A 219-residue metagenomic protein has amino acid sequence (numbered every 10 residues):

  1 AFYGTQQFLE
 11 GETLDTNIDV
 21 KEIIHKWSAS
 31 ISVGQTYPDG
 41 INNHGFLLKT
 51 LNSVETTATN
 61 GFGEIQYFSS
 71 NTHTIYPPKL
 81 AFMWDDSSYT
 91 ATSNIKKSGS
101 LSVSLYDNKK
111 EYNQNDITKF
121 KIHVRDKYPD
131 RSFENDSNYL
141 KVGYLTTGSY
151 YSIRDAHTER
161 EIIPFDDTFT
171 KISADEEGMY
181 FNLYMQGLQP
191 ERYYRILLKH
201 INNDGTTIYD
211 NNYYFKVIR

Functional and structural regions predicted by a protein language model:
A1-E111, H123-Y128, L145, S149-S152 (+2 more regions): Secreted, disulfide-rich extracellular signaling modules
I31, S93, E134-N135, N211: A generic "cationic amphipathic patch" detector
N42-L51, N182, Q186-T207: Internal, hydrophobic beta-strand segments that form the core of beta-sheet-rich folds
E111-D116, D126-T146, T206-T207: A short beta-turn/strand-edge loop motif at beta-sheet boundaries
N135-S149, D167-Q189, H200-D204: C-terminal beta-sandwich/jelly-roll accessory domains of carbohydrate-active enzymes
N202-R219: Short beta-strand elements
